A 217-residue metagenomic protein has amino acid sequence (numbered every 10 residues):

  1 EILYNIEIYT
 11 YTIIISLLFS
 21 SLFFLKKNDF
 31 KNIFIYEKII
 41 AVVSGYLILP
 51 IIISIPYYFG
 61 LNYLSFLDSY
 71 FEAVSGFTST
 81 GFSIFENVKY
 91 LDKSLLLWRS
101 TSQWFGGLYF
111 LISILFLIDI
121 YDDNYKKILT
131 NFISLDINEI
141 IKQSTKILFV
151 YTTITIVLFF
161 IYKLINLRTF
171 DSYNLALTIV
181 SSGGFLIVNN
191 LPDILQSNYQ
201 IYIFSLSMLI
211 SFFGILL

Functional and structural regions predicted by a protein language model:
E1-S181, F185-L217: Membrane-proximal intracellular helices of multi-pass ion channels
